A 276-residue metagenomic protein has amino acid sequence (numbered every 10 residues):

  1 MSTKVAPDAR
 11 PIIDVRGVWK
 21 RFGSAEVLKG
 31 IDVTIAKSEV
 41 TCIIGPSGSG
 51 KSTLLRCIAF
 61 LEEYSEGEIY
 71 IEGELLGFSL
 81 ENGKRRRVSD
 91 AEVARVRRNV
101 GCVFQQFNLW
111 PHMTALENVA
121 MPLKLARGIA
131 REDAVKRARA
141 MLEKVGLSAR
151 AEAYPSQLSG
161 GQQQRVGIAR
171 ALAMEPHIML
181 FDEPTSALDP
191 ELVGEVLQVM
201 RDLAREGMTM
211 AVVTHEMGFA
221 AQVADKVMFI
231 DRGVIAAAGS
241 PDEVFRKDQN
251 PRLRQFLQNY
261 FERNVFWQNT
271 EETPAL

Functional and structural regions predicted by a protein language model:
G67-E81: Conserved ABC transporter NBD signature motif
Y154-L158, Q162: Conserved ABC ATPase signature
A173-H177: A short, proline-enriched helix->beta-strand linker immediately N-terminal to the Walker B motif in ABC-type P-loop
M179-D182: Catalytic Walker B motif of ABC-type/P-loop ATPase nucleotide-binding domains
A220-Q222: A short, surface-exposed alpha-helical micro-motif characterized by mixed small hydrophobic and charged/polar residues
A238-G239: ABC ATPase "signature
